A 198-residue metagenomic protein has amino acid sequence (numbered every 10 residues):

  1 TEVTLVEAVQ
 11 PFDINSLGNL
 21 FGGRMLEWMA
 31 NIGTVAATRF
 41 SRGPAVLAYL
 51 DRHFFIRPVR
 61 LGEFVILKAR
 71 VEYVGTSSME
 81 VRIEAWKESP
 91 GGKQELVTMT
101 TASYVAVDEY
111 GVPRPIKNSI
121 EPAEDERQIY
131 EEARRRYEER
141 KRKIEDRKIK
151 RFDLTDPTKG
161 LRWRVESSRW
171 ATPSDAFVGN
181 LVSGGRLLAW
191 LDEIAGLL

Functional and structural regions predicted by a protein language model:
T1-F21, R136-W190, L197: Catalytic strand-loop segment that frames the active site of acyl-thioester-processing enzymes
T1-F64, G91, P113, I120 (+1 more regions): Hydrophobic, helix-prone linear segments
T1-L5, V59-F64, E72-R147: HotDog/MaoC-like acyl-thioester-processing domains
T1-T4, T34, T38, T76 (+3 more regions): Residue-identity detector for threonine
S16, S41, S77-S78, S89 (+5 more regions): Generic serine detector
L20, G33-E80, W86, E95-T100 (+1 more regions): Hydrophobic beta-strand-centered segment that forms part of the acyl-chain substrate-binding groove
R24, R39-R42, R52, R57-R60 (+11 more regions): Arginine residue identity/basic-tract feature
